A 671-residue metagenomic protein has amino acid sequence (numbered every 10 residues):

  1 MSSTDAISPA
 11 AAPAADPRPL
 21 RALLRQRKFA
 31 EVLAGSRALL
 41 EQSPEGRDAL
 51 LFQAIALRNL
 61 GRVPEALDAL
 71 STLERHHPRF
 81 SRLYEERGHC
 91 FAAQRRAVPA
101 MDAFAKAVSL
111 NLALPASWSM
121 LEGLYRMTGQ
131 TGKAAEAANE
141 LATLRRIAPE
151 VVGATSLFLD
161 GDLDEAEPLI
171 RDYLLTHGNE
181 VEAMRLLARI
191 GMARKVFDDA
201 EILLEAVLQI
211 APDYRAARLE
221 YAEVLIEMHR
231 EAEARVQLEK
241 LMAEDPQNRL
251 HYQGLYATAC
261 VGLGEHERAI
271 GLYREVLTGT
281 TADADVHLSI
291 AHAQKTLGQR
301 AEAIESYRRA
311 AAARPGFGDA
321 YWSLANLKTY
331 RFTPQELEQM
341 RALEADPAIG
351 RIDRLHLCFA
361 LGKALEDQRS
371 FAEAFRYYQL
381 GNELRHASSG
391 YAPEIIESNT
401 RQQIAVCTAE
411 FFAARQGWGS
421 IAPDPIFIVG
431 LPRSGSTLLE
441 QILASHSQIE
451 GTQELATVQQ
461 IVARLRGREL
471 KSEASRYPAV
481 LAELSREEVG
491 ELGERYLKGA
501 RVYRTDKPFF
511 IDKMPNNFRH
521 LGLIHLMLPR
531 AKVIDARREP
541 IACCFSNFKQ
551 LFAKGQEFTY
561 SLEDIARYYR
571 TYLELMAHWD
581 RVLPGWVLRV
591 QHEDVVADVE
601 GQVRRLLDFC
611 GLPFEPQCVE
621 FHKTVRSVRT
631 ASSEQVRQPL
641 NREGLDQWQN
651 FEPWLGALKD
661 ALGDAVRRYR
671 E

Functional and structural regions predicted by a protein language model:
A14, D48, R82, A116 (+7 more regions): Start-of-helix register in tetratricopeptide repeats
R25, N59, A93, M127 (+7 more regions): Register position in tetratricopeptide repeats
Q42, H76, L110, M127 (+8 more regions): Structural marker of alpha-solenoid helical repeat scaffolds
L297, R309-A311, I449-T452, T457-V489 (+3 more regions): PAPS-dependent sulfotransferase catalytic domain
S370-A372, R376-L492, V636-R637, N641: PAPS-dependent sulfotransferase catalytic core
